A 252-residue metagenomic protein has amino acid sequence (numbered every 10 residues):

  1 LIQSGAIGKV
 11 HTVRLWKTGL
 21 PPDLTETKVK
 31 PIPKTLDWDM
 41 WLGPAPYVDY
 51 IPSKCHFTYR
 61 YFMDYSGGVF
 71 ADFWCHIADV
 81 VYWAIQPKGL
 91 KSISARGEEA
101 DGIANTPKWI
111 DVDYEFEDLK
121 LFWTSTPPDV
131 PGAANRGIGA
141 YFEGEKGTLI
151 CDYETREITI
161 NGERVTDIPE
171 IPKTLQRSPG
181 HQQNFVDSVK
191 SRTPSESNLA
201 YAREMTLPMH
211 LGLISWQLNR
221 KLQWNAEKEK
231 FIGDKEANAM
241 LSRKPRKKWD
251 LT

Functional and structural regions predicted by a protein language model:
Q3-A200, E204-T252: Contiguous beta-strand/loop segments that form the cofactor/metal-binding neighborhood of enzyme cores
